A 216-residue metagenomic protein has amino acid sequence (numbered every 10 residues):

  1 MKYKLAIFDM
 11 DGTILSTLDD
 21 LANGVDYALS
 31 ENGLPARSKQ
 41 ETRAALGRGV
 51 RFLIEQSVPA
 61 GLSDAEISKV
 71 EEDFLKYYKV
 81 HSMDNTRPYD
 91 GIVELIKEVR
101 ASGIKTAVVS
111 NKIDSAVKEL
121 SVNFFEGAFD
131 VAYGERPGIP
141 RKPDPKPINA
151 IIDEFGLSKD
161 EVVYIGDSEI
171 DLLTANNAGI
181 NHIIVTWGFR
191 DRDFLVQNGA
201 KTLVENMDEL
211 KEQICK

Functional and structural regions predicted by a protein language model:
M1-A44: Active-site neighborhood of HAD-like aspartate-dependent phosphohydrolases
M1-K4, Q40, D114, K118-K216: Asp-based, Mg2+/Mn2+-dependent phosphohydrolase catalytic module
A28-L29, G49-S63, L120, I151-I152: Helix-loop "lid/cap" segments that line or gate small-molecule binding pockets
N32-F52, P59, D193: N-terminal polybasic phosphate/anion-binding patch
A45, G49, R87-G91, K112 (+3 more regions): Short beta->alpha linker loops
E55-E94, S102: Metal-dependent phosphoesterase signature
I92-V122: Substrate-recognition element of Asp-dependent hydrolases with the DxDx(T/V) motif
